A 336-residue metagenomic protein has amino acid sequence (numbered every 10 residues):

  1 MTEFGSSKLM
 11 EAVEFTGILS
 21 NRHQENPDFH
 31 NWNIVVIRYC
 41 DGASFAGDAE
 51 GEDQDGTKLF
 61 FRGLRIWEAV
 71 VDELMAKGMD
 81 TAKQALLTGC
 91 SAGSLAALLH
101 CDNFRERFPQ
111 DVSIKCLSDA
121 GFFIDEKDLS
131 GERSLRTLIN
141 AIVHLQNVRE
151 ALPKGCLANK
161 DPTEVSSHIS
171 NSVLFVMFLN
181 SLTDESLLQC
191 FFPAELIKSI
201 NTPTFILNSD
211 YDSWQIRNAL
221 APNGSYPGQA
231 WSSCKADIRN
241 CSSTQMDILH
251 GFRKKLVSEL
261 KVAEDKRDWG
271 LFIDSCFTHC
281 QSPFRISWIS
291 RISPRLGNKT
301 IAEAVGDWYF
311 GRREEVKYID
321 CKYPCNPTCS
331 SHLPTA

Functional and structural regions predicted by a protein language model:
M1-A336: C-terminal His-loop and adjacent cap/lid subdomain of alpha/beta-hydrolase
